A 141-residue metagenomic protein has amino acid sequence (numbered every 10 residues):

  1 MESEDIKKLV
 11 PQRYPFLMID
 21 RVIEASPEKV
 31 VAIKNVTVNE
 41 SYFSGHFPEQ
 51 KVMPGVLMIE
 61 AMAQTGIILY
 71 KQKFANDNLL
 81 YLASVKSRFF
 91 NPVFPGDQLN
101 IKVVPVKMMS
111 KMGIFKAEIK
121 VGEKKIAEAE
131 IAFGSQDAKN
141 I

Functional and structural regions predicted by a protein language model:
M1-K7, L99-I101: Short Pro/Gly-enriched beta-strand edge/turn motifs at strand-loop
R13-Y14, M109: Short loop/turn motifs at secondary-structure junctions and domain boundaries
Y14-M53: Catalytic strand-loop segment that frames the active site of acyl-thioester-processing enzymes
F16-M18, L99, G113: Hydrophobic core residues within well-ordered beta-strands of beta-rich domains
V22, M53-N76: Active-site helix/loop of acyl-thioester processing domains in fatty-acid/polyketide metabolism, spanning hotdog-fold
P27-K29, V93-D97, V104-I141: HotDog/MaoC-like acyl-thioester-processing domains
G66-N100, I126, F133-G134: Hydrophobic beta-strand-centered segment that forms part of the acyl-chain substrate-binding groove
